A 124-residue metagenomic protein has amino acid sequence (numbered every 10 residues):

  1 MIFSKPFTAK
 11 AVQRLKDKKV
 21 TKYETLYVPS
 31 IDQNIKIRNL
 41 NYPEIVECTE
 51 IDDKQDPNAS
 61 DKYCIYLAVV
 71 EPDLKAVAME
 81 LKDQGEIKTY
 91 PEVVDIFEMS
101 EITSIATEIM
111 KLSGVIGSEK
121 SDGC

Functional and structural regions predicted by a protein language model:
M1-V20, E119-C124: Low-complexity intrinsically disordered segments
A11-R14, K22-Y23, C48-Q55: Short secondary-structure capping micro-motifs at structural edges
K22-S30: Short acidic-hydrophobic surface loop/beta-edge motif
S30-N34, R38-C124: Short, surface-exposed, charged amphipathic helix/loop patches that serve as local interaction elements
